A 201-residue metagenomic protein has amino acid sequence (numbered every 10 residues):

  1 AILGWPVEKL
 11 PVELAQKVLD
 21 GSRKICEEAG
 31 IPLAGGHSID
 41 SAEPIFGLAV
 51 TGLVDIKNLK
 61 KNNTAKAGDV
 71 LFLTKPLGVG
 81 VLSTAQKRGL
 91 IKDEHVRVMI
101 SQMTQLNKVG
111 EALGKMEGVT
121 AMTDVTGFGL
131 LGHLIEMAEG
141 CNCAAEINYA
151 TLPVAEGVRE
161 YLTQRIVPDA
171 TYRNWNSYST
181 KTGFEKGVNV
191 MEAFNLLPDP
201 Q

Functional and structural regions predicted by a protein language model:
A1-Q201: Helix-biased detector of long, well-ordered alpha-helical tracts
